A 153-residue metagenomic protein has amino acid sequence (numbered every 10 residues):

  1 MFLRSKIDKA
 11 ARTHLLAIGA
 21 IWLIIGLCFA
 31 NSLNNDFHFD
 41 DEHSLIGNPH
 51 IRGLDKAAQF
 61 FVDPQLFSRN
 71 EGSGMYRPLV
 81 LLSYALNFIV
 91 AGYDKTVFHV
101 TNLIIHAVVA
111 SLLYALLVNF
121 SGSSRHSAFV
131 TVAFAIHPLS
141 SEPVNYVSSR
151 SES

Functional and structural regions predicted by a protein language model:
M1-S153: Polytopic membrane enzymes that build or remodel cell-surface glycoconjugates and lipids
